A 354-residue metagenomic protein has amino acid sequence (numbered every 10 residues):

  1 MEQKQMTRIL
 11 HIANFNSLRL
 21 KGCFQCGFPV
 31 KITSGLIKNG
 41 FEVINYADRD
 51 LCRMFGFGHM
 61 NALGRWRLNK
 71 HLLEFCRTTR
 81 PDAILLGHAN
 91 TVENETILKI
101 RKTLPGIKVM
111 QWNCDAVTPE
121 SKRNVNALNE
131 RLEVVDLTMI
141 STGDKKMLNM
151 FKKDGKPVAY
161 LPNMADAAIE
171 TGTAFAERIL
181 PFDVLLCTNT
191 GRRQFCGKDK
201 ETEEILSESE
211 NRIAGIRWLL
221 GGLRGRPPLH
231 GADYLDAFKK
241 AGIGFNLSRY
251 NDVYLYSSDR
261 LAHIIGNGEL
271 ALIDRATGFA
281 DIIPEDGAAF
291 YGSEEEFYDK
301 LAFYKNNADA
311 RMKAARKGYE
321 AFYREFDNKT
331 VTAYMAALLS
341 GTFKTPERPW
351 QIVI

Functional and structural regions predicted by a protein language model:
E2-G58, H71, T79, H88-E95 (+3 more regions): Nucleotide-sugar donor-binding catalytic core of glycosyltransferases
C76, R80-I84: Proline-aspartate-enriched helix->loop->beta-strand connector
I100-Q111, V134: Charged, glycine-enriched surface loops/patches that mediate electrostatic binding to polyanionic ligands
I107-R123: A short, histidine- and acid-enriched strand-loop-helix "catalytic/donor-clamping" loop that lines the nucleotide-sugar
A288-E294, Y304-A308: Conserved acidic donor-binding segment of nucleotide-sugar-dependent glycosyltransferases
L301-I354: C-terminal amphipathic helix plus adjacent low-complexity, charged tail appended to glycosyltransferase catalytic
